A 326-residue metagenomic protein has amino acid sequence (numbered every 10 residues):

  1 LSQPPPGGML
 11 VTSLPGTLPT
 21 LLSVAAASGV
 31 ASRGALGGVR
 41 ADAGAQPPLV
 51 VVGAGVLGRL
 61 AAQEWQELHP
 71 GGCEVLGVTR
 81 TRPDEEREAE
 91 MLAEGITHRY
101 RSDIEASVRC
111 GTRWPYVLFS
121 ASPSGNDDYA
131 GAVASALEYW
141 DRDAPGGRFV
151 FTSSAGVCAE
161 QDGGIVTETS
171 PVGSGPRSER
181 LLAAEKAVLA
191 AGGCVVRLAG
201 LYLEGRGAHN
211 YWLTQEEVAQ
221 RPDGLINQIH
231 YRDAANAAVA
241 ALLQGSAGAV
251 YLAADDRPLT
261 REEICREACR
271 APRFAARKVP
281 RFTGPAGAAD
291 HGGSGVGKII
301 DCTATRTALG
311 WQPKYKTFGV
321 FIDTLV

Functional and structural regions predicted by a protein language model:
L49-G53: Conserved N-terminal Rossmann-fold NAD(P)-binding element of oxidoreductases
G58-R59: N-terminal Rossmann-fold NAD(P) dinucleotide-binding loop
R101-I104, G293-V326: C-terminal amphipathic/interface module of NAD(P)-dependent oxidoreductases and related NAD-binding regulators
G111-V150, A183: NAD(P)-cofactor binding segment of oxidoreductase domains
L137-P176: Conserved Rossmann-fold NAD(P)-dependent oxidoreductase catalytic core, especially the SDR/UDP-sugar
R180, L203, G207-Y211, Q220-L242: Substrate-positioning beta->alpha
K186-G205: Conserved beta-loop-beta element that borders a ligand/cofactor-binding pocket
A235-D290: Mid/C-terminal beta-alpha module of Rossmann-like enzyme folds, strongest in SDR-family dehydrogenases/epimerases
